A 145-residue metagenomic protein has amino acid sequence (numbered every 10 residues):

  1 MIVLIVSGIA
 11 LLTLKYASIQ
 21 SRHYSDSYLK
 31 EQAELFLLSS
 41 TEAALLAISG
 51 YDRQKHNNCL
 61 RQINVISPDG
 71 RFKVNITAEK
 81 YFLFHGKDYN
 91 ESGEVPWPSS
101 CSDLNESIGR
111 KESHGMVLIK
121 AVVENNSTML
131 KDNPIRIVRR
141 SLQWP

Functional and structural regions predicted by a protein language model:
M1-T13: N-terminal single-pass transmembrane signal-anchor helix
L11-T13, S21-L35, S39-P145: Conserved functional hotspots that engage anionic ligands or polymers and/or phospholipid headgroups
